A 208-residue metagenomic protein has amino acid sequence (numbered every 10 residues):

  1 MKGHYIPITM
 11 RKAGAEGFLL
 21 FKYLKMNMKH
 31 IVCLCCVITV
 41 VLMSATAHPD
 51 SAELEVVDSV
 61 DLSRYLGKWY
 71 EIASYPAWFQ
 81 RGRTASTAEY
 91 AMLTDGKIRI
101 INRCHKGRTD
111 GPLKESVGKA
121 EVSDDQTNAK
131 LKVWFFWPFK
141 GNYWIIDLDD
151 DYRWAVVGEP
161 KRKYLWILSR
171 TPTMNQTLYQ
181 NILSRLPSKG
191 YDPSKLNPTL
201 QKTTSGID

Functional and structural regions predicted by a protein language model:
M1, I6-M10, I31: Short hydrophobic transmembrane-like helices used for membrane targeting/insertion
K2, G17-F18, S44-T46: Generic low-polarity alpha-helical segments
P7-L19: Positively charged N-terminal leader segments that act as targeting/secretion signals
N27, C33-D208: A beta-rich soluble binding module of mature secreted/lumenal proteins
